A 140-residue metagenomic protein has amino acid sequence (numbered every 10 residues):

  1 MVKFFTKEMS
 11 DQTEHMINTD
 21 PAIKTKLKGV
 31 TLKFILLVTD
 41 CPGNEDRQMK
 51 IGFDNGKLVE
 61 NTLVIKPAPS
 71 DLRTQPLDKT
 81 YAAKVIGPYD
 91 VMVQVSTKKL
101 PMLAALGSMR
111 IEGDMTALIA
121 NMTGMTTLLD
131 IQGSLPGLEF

Functional and structural regions predicted by a protein language model:
M1-F140: Feature captures hydrophobic
